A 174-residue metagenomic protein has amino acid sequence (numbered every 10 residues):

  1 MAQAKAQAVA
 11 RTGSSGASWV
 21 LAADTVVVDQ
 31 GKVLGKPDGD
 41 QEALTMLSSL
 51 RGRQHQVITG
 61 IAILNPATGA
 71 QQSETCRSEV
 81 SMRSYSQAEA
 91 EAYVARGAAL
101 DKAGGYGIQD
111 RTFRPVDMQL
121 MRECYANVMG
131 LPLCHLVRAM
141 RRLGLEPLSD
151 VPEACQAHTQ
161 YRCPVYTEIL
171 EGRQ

Functional and structural regions predicted by a protein language model:
M1-Q174: Anionic-ligand binding patches
